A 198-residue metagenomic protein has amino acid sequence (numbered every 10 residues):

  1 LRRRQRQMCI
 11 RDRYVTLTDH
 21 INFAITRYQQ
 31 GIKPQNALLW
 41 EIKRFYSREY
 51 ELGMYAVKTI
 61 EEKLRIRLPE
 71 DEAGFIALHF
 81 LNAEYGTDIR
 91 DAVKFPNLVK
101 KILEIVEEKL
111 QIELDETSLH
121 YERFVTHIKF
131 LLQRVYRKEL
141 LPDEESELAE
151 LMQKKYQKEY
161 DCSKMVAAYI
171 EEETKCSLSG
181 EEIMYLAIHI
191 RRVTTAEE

Functional and structural regions predicted by a protein language model:
L1-I10: Single conserved hydrophobic/aromatic residue that forms the stacking wall/gate of nucleotide- or nucleobase-binding
R11-T26, D71-Y85, E122-R134, E181-T194: Extracellular/lumenal glycan-associated surfaces
D19, I25-T59: Hydrophobic alpha-helical segments and helix pairs
V57, R67-H79, A83, I89 (+2 more regions): Phosphate-rich cofactor/ligand-interacting catalytic cores and adjacent structured alpha/beta frameworks
R65-L68, K175-S177: Tandem-repeat/low-complexity and Cys-motif detector
R90-V93, E198: Extended, charged alpha-helical coiled-coil/arm scaffolds that mediate oligomerization and mechanical coupling in large
P96-L110, T117-Y136, L140-K155: Small-residue-rich helix-loop
L119, E139-E198: C-terminal structured domains
